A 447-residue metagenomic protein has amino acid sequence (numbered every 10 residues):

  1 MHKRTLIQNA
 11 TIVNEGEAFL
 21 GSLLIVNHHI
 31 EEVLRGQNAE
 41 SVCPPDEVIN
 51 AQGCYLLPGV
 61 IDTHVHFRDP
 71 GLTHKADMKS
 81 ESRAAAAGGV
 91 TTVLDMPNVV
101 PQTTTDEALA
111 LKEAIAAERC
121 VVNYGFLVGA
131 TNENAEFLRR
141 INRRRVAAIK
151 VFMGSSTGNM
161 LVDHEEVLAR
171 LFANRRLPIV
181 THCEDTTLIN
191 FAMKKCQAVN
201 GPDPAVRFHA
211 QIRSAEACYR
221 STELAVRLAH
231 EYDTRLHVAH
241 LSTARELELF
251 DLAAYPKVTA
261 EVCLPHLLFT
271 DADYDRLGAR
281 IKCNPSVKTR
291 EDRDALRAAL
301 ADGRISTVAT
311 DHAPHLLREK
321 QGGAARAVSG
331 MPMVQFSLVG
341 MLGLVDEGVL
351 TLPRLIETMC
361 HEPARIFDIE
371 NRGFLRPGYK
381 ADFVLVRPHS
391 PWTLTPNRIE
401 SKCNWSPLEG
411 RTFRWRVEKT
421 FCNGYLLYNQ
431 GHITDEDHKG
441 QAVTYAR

Functional and structural regions predicted by a protein language model:
M1-V42: N-terminal metal-binding scaffold of metallo-dependent hydrolase/deaminase domains
A10, L23, H28, G53 (+15 more regions): Divalent metal-coordination and catalytic microenvironments
A39-L56: Active-site metal-binding motif and surrounding structural segment of the metallo-beta-lactamase
Q52-R119: Metal-associated gating/positioning segment near the N- to mid-region
G59-P70, V180-E184, L241, T310: Histidine-centered catalytic micro-motifs
E136-V308: Histidine/acidic residue-rich metal-binding segments in metalloenzymes
D203-L224, L228-D233, A301-V308, A313-H389: His/Asp/Glu-enriched, well-ordered alpha-helical/loop segment that forms or immediately abuts the divalent-metal
G323, P377-T444: C-terminal cap of metal-dependent C-N hydrolases
